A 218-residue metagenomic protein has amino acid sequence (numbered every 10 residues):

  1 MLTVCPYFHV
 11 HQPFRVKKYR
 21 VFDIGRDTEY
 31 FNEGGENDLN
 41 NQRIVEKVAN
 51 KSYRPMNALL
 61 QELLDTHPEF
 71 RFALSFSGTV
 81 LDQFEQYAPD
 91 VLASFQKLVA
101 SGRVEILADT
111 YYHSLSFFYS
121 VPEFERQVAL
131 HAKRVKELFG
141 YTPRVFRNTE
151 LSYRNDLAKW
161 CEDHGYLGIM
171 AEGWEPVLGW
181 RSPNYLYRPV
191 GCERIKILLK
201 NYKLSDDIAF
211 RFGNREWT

Functional and structural regions predicted by a protein language model:
M1-P68, F72: N-terminal regions that are enriched for targeting/export leaders and immediately downstream pro/stem segments
H9, L60, D109, F146 (+2 more regions): Conserved, mostly hydrophobic/aromatic
P13-K17, V80-E85, S114-F118, Y153-L157 (+2 more regions): Short catalytic/ligand-binding loop motif for oxyanion handling, primarily in non-cytosolic enzymes, centered on
Q61-E69, Q86-L107, E125, A132 (+3 more regions): Acidic (Asp/Glu)-rich catalytic clusters
H67, L74-Q86: Low-complexity, highly charged intrinsically disordered N-terminal segments that act as targeting/localization
S75-G78, T110-Y112, V145-R154, W174: Short, solvent-exposed turn/loop segments enriched in Gly/Ser/Thr/Pro and often Arg
V121-E150: CE4/NodB-like, metal-dependent polysaccharide N-deacetylase domain that modifies extracellular/periplasmic N-acetylated
T149-T218: Active-site-adjacent pocket scaffolds in enzyme catalytic domains
